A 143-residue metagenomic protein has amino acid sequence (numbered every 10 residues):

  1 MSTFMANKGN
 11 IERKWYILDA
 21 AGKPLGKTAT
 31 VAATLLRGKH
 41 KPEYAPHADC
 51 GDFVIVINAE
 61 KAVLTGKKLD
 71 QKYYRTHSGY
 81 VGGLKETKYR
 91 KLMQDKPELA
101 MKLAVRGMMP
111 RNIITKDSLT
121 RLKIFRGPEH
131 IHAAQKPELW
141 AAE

Functional and structural regions predicted by a protein language model:
M1-L103, M109-I113, I131-E143: Ribosome large-subunit tunnel/peptidyl-transferase-proximal elements
D117-A134: Internal, active-site/partner-interface "lid" segment
